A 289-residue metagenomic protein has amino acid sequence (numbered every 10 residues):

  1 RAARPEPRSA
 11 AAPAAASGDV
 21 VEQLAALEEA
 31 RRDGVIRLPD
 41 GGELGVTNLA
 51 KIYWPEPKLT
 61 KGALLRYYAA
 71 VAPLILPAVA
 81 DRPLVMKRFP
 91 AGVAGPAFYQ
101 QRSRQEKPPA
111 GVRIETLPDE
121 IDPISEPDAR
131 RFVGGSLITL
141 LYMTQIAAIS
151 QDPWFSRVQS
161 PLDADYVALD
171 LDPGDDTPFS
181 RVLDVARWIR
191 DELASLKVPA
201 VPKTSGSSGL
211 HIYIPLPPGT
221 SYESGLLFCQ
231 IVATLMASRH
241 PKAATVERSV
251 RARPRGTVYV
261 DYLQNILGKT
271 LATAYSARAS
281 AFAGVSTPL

Functional and structural regions predicted by a protein language model:
R1-L59, A63-L65, P73-L76, A80-D81 (+6 more regions): C-terminal accessory nucleic-acid interaction domains of nucleic acid-metabolism proteins
Y53-W54, V93-P96, E106, T177 (+2 more regions): Flexible loop/turn segments at secondary-structure boundaries
I75-P90, A97: Short N-terminal amphipathic alpha-helices
M86-F89, A200-G206, E247-R251: Short beta-strand
P90-V167, P173: Basic, low-complexity intrinsically disordered segments
T204-I214: Short, conserved phosphate-binding/catalytic loop or strand-edge motifs used in phosphoryl-/nucleotidyl-transfer
Y213-G225: Catalytic palm subdomain of template-directed nucleic-acid polymerases, centered on the conserved carboxylate motif
